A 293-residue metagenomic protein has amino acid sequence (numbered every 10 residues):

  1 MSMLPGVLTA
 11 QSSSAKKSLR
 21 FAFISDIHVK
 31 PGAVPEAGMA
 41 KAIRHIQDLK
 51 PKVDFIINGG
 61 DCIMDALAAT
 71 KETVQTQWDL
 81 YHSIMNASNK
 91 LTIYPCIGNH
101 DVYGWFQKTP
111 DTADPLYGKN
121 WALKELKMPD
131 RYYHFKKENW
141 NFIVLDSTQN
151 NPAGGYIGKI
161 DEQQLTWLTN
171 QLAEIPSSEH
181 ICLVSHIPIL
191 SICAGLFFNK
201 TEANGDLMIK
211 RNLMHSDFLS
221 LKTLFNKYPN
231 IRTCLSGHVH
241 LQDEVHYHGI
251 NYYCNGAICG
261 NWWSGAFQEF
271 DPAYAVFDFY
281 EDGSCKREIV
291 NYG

Functional and structural regions predicted by a protein language model:
M1-Q11: N-terminal export signals
A10-Q75, D130: N-terminal active-site segment of His-dependent metallophosphoesterases
F21-F23, I56-N58, P95, L183 (+1 more regions): Residue-level marker for buried hydrophobic side chains located in beta-strands that build the well-ordered beta-sheet
D26, G60-D61, G98-N99, L145 (+2 more regions): Active-site glycine-centered loops adjacent to acidic/histidine catalytic or metal-binding residues that shape
V29, L183-P188, R232-Q242: Histidine-centered catalytic micro-motifs
A68-H180, N204-M208, S220-I231, V245-E288: Extended active-site neighborhood of metal-dependent phosphoesterases/phosphodiesterases
I175-A194: Short acidic, glycine-rich surface-loop motifs adjacent to enzyme active sites
I189-D206: Active-site His/acidic residue clusters
